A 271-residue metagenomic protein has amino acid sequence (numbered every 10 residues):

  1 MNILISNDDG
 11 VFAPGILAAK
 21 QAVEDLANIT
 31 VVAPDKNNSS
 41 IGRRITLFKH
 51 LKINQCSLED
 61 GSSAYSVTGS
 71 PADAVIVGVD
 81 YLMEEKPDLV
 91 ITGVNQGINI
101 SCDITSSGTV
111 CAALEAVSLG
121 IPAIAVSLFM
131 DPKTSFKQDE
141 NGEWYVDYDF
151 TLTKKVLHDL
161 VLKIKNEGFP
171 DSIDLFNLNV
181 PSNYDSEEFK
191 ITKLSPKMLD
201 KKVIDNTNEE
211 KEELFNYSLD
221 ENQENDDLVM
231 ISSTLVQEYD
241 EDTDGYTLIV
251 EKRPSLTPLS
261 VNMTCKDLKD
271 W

Functional and structural regions predicted by a protein language model:
I3, P14-Y81, E85-K86: A cross-family phosphate/adenosyl-ligand binding-site feature
I5-F12, D103-I104: Short, glycine-rich nucleotide/cofactor-binding loops
D9, N37, S70-P71, N95-I98 (+2 more regions): Short glycine-rich anion-binding loops that position phosphate/pyrophosphate groups of nucleotides and phosphorylated
T30-V32, Y65, I91, P122-V126 (+1 more regions): Hydrophobic/aromatic beta-strand patches that form the interior of the parallel beta-sheet core in alpha/beta enzyme
V77, E85-D139: Internal, conserved structured core segments that host functional sites
S118-N166: Phosphate/ribose-phosphate-bearing ligand recognition and processing surfaces, centered on ADP-ribose/NAD(+/P+) systems
V146-Y148, E167-W271: C-terminal accessory domains and tails appended to enzymatic cores
